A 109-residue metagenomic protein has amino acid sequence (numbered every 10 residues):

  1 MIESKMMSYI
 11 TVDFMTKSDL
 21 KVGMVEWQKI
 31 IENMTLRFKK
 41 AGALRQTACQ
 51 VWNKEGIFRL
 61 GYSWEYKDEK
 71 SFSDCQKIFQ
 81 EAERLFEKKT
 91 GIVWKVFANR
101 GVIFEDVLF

Functional and structural regions predicted by a protein language model:
M1-S4, L44-F58, R84-F109: Glycine-rich beta-strand-turn "strand-cap" elements at beta-sheet edges
I2-T11, M15-K21, K89: Long, low-complexity, intrinsically disordered polar/charged segments
M6-M15, T47-Q80: Short, well-ordered beta-strand segments in beta-rich or mixed alpha/beta enzyme and ligand-binding folds
M7-I10, F38, W64, A98-I103: Generic low-polarity alpha-helical segments
S18-Q46, A82-F86, T90: Short amphipathic alpha-helical segments
K39-A41, S63-E65, K77-F79, T90-V93: Short, charged/polar low-complexity linear motifs in solvent-exposed/disordered segments
